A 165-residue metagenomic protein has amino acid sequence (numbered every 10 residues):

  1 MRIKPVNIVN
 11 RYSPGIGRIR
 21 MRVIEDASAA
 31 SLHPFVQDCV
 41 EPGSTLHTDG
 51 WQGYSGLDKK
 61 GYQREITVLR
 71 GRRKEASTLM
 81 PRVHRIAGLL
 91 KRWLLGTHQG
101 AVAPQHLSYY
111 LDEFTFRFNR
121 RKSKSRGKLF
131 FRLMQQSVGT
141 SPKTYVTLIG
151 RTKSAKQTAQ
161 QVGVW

Functional and structural regions predicted by a protein language model:
M1-W165: Residue-level recognition of single "structural anchor" positions that define or cap local secondary structure
